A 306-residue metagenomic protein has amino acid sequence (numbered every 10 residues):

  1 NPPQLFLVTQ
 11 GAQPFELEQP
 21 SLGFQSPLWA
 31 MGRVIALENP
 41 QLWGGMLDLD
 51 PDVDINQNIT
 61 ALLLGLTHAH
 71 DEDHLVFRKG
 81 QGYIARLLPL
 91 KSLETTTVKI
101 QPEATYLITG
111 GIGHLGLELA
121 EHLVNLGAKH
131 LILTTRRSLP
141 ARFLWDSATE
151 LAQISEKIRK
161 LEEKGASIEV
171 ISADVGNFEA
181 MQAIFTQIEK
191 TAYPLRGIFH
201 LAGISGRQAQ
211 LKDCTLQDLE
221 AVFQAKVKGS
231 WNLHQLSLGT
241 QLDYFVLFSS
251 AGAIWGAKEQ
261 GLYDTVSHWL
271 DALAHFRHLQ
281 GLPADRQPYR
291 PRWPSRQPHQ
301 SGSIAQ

Functional and structural regions predicted by a protein language model:
N1-E72, R78-G82, T96-Q306: 4′-phosphopantetheine-dependent carrier domains
L88-V98: Disordered, acidic interdomain junction associated with two-component signaling
